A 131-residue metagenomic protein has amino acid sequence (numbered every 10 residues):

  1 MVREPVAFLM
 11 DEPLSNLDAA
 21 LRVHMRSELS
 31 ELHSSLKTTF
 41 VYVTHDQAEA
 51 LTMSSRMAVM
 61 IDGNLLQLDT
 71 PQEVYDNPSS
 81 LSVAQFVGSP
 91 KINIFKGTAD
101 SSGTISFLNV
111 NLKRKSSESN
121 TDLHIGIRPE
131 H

Functional and structural regions predicted by a protein language model:
M1-S82: ABC ATPase nucleotide-binding domains
R22, L66, K91, D100 (+1 more regions): Short, flexible micro-motifs
M25-S27, F40, P90-K91, K96-A99 (+2 more regions): Solvent-exposed, flexible loop/coil residues
T44, I61, A84-F86, K91 (+1 more regions): Intrinsically disordered, low-complexity segments enriched in polar/charged residues with Gly/Pro, especially when
M60, A99-S101: Generic beta-strand structural signal
N77-A99, G126: C-terminal boundary and immediately downstream tail of ABC-type ATPase nucleotide-binding domains
S102-H131: Glycine/charge-rich catalytic "coupling/switch" loops of P-loop NTPases
